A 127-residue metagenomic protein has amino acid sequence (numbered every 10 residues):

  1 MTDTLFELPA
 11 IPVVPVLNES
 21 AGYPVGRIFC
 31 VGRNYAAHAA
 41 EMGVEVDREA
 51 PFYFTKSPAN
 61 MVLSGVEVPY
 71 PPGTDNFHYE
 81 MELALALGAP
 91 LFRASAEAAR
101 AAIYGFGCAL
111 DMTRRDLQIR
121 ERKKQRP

Functional and structural regions predicted by a protein language model:
M1-P127: Catalytic-core "active-site belt" of small-molecule-metabolizing enzymes, emphasizing His/Asp/Glu-rich regions
